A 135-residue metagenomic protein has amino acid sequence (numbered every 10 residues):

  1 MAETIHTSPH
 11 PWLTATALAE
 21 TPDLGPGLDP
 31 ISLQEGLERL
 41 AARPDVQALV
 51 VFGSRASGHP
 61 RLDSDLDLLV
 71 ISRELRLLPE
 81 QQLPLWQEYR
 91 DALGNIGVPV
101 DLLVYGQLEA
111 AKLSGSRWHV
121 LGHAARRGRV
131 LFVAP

Functional and structural regions predicted by a protein language model:
A2-A48, S57-L62, R73-P135: Catalytic core of pol beta-like nucleotidyltransferases
S54: Conserved H-loop
D67-I71: Short beta-strand->loop micro-motif that forms the acidic, two-metal-ion catalytic signature in nucleotide-processing
